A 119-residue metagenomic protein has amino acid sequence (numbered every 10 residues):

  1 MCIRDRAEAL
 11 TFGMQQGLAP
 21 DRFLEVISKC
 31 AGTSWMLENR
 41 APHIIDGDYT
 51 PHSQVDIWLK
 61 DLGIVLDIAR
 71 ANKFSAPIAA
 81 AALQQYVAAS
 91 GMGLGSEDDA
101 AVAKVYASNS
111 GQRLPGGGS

Functional and structural regions predicted by a protein language model:
M1-C2: Short, small-residue-biased leader/transition segments that mark boundaries at the very start of proteins
A9: Cationic-aromatic interfacial patches
Q15: Core nucleotide-handling region used for phosphoryl-transfer chemistry
L18-C30: Small-residue-rich helix-loop
T33-A101, V105-Y106, G118: Interdomain hinge/lid region at the active-site interface of Rossmann-like NAD(P)-dependent oxidoreductases
S110-S119: Hydrophobic alpha-helical segments
